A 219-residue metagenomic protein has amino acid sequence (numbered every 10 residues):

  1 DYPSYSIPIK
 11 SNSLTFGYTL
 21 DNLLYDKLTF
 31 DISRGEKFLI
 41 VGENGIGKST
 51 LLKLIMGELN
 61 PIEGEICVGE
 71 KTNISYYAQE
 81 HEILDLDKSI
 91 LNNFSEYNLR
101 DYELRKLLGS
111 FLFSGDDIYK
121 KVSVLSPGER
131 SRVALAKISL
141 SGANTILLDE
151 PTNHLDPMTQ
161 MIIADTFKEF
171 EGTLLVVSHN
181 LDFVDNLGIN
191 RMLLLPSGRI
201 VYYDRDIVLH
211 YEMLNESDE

Functional and structural regions predicted by a protein language model:
P3-E219: ABC ATP-binding cassette signature C-motif
